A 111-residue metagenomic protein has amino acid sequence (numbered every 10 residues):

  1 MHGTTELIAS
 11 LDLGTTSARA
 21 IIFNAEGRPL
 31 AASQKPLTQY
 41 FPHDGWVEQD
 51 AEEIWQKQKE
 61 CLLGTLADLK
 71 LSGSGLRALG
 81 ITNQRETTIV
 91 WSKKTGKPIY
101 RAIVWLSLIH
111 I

Functional and structural regions predicted by a protein language model:
M1-Y100: N-terminal glycine/serine-rich phosphate-binding loop of ATP-dependent small-molecule kinases, especially carbohydrate
I103-V104: Acidic, His- and aromatic-enriched active-site or binding-groove loops in soluble protein domains that engage sugars
I109-I111: Conserved small/polar residues in nucleotide/adenosyl-binding loops
